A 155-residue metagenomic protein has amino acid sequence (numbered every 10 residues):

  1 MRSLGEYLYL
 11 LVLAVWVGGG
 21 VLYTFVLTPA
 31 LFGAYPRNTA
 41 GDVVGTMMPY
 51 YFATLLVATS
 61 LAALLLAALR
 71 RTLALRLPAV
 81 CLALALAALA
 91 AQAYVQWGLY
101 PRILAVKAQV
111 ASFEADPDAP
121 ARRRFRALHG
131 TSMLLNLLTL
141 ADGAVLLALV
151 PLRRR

Functional and structural regions predicted by a protein language model:
M1-R155: Polytopic transmembrane helical bundles with strong interfacial aromatic enrichment
